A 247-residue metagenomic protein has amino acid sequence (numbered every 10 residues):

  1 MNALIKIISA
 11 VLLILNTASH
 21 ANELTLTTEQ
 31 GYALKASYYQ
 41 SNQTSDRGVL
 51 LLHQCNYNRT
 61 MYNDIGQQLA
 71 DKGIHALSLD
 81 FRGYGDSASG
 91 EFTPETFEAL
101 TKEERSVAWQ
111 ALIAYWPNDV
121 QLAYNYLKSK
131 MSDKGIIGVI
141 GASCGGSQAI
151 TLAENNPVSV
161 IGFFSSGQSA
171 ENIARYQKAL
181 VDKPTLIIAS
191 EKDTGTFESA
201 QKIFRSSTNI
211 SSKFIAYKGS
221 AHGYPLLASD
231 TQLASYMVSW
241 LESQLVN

Functional and structural regions predicted by a protein language model:
N2-A10: Sec-dependent signal peptide recognition, specifically the positively charged N-region followed immediately by
L26-K130: Serine-hydrolase catalytic machinery in alpha/beta-hydrolase-like enzymes
L122-V181: Primarily recognizes the serine-hydrolase "nucleophile elbow" in alpha/beta-hydrolase and SGNH/GDSL folds
A174-Y176, K192-S206: Short alpha-helix in the alpha/beta-hydrolase fold that links the catalytic acid
L180-V181, I187-A189: Short beta-strand/loop motif that positions the catalytic acidic residue of the alpha/beta-hydrolase fold
S190-T194, G219-A221: Acidic beta-to-alpha connecting loop that harbors the catalytic carboxylate
S220-D230: Catalytic histidine-centered segment of alpha/beta-hydrolase-like enzymes
S229-N247: Catalytic active-site module of serine/aspartate enzymes centered on a nucleophile-bearing elbow/loop
